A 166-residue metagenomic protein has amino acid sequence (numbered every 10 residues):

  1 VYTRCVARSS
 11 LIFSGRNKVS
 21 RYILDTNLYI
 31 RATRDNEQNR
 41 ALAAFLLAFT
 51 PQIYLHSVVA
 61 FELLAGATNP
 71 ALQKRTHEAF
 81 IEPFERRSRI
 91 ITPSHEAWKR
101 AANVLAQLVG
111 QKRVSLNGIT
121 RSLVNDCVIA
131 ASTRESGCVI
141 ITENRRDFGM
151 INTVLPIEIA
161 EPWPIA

Functional and structural regions predicted by a protein language model:
V1-L55, V59, A65-E82, A166: Short, well-structured N-terminal submotif of metal-dependent ribonuclease cores
V1-R21, A130-A166: Acidic, PIN/NYN-like endoribonuclease modules and their adjacent C-terminal/linker elements
D25-T26, L63, A101, T133: Generic structural signal for small/hydrophobic residues in well-ordered secondary structure, especially within
L28-Y29, V59, A97, V128-I129 (+1 more regions): Alpha-helix capping/helix-boundary segments
P70-K74, L108-V109, I157-E161: Short, hinge-like loop/turn segments at secondary-structure boundaries
F80-I81, N117-A131: Glycine-rich, flexible loop segments associated with nucleotide phosphate handling
R87-I119: Acidic catalytic patch
